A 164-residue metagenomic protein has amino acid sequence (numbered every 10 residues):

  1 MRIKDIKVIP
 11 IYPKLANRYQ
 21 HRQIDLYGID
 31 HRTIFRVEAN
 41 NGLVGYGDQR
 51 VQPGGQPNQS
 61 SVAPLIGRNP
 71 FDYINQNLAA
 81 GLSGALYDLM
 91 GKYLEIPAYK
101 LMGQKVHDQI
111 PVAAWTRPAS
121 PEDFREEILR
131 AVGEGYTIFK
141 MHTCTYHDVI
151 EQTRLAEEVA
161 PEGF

Functional and structural regions predicted by a protein language model:
M1-D5, P13, G91-K92, I96-Q109: N-terminal amphipathic alpha-helix/helix-capping segment at the start of soluble metabolic enzymes
M1-G45, R50: Structured beta-strand/loop patches that form or line metal/cofactor-binding pockets in enzymes
D5, R36-P97: Metal- or metallocofactor-binding catalytic centers and their adjacent structured scaffolds across diverse enzyme
I9, P64-R68, L89, Y93 (+3 more regions): Change "in soluble alpha/beta enzymes" to "in soluble alpha/beta proteins
Q23, I74-Q76, W115-R117: A generic structural signal for short
Y27, T33, G54, A63 (+1 more regions): Soluble or luminal CAZymes and related metallo-dependent hydrolases
I29, G81-L82, E122, H147: Residue-level recognition of alpha-helix initiation/capping sites
G103, H107-F164: Metal-dependent enolase-superfamily TIM-barrel catalytic cores that perform enediolate-based chemistry
